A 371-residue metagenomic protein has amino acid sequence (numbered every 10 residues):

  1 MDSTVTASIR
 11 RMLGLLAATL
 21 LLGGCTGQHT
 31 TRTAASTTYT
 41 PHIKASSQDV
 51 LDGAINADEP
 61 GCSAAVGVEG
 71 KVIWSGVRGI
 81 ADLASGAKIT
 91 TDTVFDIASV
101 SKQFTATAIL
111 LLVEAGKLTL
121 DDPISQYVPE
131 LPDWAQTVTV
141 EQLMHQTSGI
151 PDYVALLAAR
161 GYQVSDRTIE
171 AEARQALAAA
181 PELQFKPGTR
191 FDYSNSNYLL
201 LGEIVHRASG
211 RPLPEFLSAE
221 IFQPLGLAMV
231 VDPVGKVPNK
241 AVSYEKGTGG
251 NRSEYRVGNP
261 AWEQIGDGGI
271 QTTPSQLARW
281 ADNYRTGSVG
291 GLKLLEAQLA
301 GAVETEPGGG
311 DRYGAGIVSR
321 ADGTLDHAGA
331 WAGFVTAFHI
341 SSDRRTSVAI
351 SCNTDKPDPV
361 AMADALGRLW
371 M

Functional and structural regions predicted by a protein language model:
D2-L13: Bacterial N-terminal signal peptides that target proteins for export
L22-G24: C-terminal motif of bacterial Sec signal peptides marking the signal peptidase cleavage site
T26-Q28: Bacterial signal peptide processing site
T38-P41, V303-E306, G310-D311, D355-M371: Short, gly/Ser/Thr-rich active-site loops of penicillin-recognizing serine hydrolases
Y39-F95: Short, conserved catalytic-motif segment at the N-terminal edge
I55-S63, A84-Q142, F185-S194, I265-G268 (+2 more regions): Short active-site loop at a secondary-structure junction that contains or immediately precedes the catalytic residue(s)
A135-T324, A328-A332: Short, surface-exposed loop or secondary-structure junction motifs that flank catalytic or metal-binding residues
V335-T354: Short, well-ordered beta-strand elements
